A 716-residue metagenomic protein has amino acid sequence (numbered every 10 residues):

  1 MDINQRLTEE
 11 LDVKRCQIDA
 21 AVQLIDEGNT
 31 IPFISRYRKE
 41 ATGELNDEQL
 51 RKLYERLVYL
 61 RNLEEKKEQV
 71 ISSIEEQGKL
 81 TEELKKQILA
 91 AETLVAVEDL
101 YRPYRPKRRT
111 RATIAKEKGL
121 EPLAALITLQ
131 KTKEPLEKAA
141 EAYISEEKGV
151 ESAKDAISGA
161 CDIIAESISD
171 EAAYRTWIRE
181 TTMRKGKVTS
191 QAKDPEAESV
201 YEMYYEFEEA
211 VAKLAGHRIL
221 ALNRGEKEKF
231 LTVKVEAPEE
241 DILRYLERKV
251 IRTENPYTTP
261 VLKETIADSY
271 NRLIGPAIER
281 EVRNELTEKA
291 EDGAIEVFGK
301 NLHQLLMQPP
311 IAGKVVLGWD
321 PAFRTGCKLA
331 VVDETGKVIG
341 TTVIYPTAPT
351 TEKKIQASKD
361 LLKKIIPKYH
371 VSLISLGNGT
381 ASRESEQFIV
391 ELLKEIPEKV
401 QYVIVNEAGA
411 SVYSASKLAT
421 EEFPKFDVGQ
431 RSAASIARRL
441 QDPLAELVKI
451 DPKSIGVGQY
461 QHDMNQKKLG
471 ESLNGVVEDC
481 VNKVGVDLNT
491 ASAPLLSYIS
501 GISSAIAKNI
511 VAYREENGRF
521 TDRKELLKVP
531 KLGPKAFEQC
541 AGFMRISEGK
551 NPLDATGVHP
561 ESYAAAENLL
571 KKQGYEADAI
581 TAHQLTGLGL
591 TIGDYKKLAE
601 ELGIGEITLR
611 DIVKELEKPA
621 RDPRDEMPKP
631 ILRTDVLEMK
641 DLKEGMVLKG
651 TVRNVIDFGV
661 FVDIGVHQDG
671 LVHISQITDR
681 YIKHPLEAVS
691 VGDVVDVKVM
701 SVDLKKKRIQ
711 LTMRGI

Functional and structural regions predicted by a protein language model:
I18, E55, I344-P349, L373 (+7 more regions): Short beta-alpha connecting loops at secondary-structure transitions that line or flank enzyme active sites
Q23-D26, P103, I114-E117, A221-G225 (+15 more regions): Replace "in large, NTP-powered and nucleic-acid-processing enzymes" with "in large, NTP-powered factors and other
T30-I31, N46-T113, K118-E147, K483-E626 (+4 more regions): Accessory alpha-helical DNA-binding modules that contact the DNA backbone or grooves
Q49-R51, L63-G318, A322-K425: Duplex nucleic acid-engaging cores and interfaces of nucleic-acid transaction enzymes
A96, V403, G409, S414-V484 (+1 more regions): Long, charge-rich intrinsically disordered scaffolds of nucleic-acid metabolism proteins
E141-A153, F207, L243-Y270, I274 (+3 more regions): Low-complexity, acidic/Ser/Thr- and charged residue-rich accessory regions of DNA metabolism proteins
E180-K187, W319-F323, G379-E384, V405-V412 (+5 more regions): A glycine-rich phosphate-binding loop feature that marks nucleotide/adenosyl-phosphate handling sites
E281-G299, S454-G485, L598-E644: Long, charged amphipathic helices and adjacent flexible linkers at domain junctions
